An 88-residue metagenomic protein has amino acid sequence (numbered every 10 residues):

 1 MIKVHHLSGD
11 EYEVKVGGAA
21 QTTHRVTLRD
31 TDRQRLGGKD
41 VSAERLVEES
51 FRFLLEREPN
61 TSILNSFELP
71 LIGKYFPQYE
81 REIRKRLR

Functional and structural regions predicted by a protein language model:
M1-L36, V41, S62, L69-R88: N-terminal intrinsically disordered, cationic/polar leader segments that include organellar targeting peptides
R45: A short beta-strand-loop micro-motif that forms or neighbors metal/cofactor- and ligand-binding patches at active-site
E48: Basic nucleic-acid-binding interfaces
L55-S62: Short helix-capping/linker segments at secondary-structure and domain boundaries
